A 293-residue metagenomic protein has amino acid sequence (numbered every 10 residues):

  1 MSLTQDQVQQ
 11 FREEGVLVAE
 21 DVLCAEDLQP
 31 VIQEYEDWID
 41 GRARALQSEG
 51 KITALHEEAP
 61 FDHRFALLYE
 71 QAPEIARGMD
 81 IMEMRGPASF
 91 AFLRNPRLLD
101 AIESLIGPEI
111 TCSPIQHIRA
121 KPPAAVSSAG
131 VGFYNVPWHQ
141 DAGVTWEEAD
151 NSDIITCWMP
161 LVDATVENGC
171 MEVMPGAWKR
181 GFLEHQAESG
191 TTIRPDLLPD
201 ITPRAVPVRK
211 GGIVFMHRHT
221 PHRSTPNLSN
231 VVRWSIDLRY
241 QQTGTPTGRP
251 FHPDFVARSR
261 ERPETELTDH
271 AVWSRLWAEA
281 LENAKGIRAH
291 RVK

Functional and structural regions predicted by a protein language model:
M1-E14, E20-W138, T145-E147: Non-heme Fe(II)-dependent double-stranded beta-helix
Q9, I154, A164-R223: Double-stranded beta-helix
L23-A25, I118-A120, G143, A164-V166 (+3 more regions): Short, solvent-exposed loop/turn segments at secondary-structure junctions
G41-R44, E49, A187-E188, I213-F215 (+1 more regions): Non-heme Fe(II)/2-oxoglutarate
F61-H63, F133-Q140, E188-T202, F251-A257: Short, surface-exposed loop/helix-turn segments at secondary-structure junctions that function as lids/hinges flanking
P96-D100, I155, R209: A structural signal for well-ordered alpha-helical segments within the folded catalytic domains of diverse enzymes
P123, M174-G181, R233, R239-G244: Short edge-strand/loop segments of extracellular domains
H139, G143-V166, P207-V208, F215 (+1 more regions): Short, conserved beta-strand element in jelly-roll/cupin
